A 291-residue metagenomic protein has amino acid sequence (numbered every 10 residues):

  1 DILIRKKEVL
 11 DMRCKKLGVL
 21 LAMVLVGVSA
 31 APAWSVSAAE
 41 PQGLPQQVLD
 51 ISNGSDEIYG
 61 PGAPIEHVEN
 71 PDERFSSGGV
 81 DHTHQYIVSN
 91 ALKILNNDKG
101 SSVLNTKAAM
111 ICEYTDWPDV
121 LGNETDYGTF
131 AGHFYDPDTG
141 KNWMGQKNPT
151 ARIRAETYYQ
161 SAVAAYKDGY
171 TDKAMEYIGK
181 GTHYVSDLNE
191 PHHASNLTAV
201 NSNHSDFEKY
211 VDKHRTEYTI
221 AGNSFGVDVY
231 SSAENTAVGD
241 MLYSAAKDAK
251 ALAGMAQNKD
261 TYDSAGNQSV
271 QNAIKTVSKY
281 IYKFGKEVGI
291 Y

Functional and structural regions predicted by a protein language model:
D1-D11: Short, Lys/Arg-enriched N-terminal segments with co-localized hydrophobic residues within the first ~10-30 amino acids
K7-V9, L17, P41, Q47: Intrinsic disorder/low-complexity segments enriched in polar/small residues
L10-R13, D81: Short alpha-helical segments used as structural interaction elements across diverse proteins
K15-S35: Sec-dependent N-terminal signal peptides of Gram-positive bacterial secreted proteins and lipoproteins
W34-E176, P191-Y291: N-terminal, motif-rich segments that launch catalysis or mediate targeting to/interaction with membranes, typified by
A174-S186: Short alpha-helix carrying the canonical HExxH Zn2+-binding catalytic motif
